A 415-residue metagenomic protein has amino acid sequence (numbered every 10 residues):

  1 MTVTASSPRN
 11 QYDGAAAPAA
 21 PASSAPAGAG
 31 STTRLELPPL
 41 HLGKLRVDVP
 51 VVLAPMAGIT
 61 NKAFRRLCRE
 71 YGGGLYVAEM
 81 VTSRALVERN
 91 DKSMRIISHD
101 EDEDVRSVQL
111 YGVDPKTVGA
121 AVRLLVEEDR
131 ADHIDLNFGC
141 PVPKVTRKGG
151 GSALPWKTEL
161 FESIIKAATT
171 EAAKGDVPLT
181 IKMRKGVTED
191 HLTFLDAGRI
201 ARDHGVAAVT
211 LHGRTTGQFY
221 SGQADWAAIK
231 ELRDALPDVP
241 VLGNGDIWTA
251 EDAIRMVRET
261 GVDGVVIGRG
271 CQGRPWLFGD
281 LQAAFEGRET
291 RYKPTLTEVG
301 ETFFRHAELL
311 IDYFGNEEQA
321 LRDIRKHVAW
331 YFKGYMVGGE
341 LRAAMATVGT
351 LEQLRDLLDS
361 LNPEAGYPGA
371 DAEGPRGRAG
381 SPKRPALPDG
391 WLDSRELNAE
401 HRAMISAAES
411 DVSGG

Functional and structural regions predicted by a protein language model:
M1-G43, V47-D48, A57, K62-A63 (+6 more regions): Alpha/beta catalytic cores of nucleotide-metabolism and tRNA/nucleoside-modifying enzymes
A29-H41, M56-D132: Glycine-rich, positively charged N-terminal anion/phosphate-binding segment
L40-V52, R84-V105, C140-G150, A168 (+1 more regions): N-terminal small/glycine-rich loop or linker at the start of catalytic domains across soluble metabolic enzymes
V49-I59, V105-V118, P155, T180-F194: Active-site mouth loops of central-metabolism enzymes
V51-P55, Y76-A78, R106-L110, I134 (+4 more regions): Hydrophobic faces of well-ordered beta-strands that scaffold small-molecule active sites in alpha/beta enzyme cores
M56, V81-S83, Y111-V113, G139-P141 (+4 more regions): Active-site beta-loop-alpha junctions enriched in small/polar residues
G119-G150, L154-V239: Alpha/beta enzyme core
